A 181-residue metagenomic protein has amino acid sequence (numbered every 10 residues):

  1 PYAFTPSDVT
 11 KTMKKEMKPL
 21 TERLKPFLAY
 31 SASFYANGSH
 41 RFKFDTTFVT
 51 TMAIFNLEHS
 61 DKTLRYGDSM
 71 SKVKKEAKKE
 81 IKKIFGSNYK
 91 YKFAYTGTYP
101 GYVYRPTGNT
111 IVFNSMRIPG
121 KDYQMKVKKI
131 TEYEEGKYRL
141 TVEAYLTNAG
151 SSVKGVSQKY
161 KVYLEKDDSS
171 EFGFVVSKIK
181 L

Functional and structural regions predicted by a protein language model:
Y2-M13, M17, S157-L181: Short beta-strand edge/turn micro-motifs at domain boundaries
T5-F113: Core segments of small alpha/beta cavity-forming domains
E22, M125-K128, Y138, E165 (+1 more regions): Short, intrinsically disordered low-complexity segments
S33-A36, T50, I54, G108 (+5 more regions): A generic structural signal for solvent-exposed, polar alpha-helical segments
G97, V142-L146, K178-K180: A mature extracytoplasmic/lumenal domain signature
P100, I111, Y138, S170-F174: Hydrophobic residues embedded in beta-strands of well-ordered beta-sheets
T107-Q158: Acidic, glycine-rich flexible loop segments
